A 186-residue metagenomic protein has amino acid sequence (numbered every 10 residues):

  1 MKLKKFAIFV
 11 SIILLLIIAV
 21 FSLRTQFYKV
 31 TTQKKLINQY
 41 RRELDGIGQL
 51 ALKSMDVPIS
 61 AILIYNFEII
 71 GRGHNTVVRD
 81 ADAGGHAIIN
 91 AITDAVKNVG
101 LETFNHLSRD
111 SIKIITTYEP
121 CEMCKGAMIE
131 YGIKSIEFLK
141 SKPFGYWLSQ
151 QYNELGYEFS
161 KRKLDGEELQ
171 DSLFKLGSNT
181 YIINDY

Functional and structural regions predicted by a protein language model:
K2-A51, D110, P120, G126-Y186: Zinc-dependent deaminase
Y40, L44, A87, A91-N98: Stable alpha-helical structural segments in soluble proteins, enriched in small hydrophobic residues
K53-V57: A short helix-loop-beta-strand connector motif used in the catalytic cores of GNAT acetyltransferases and, in some
P58-F67: Short beta-strand scaffold segments in enzyme catalytic cores
I62, K113-I115, S135-E137: A structural signal for isolated positions on well-ordered beta-strands in alpha/beta enzyme cores
I70-V77: Short beta->alpha transition motifs characteristic of CBS
V77-N90: A short, polar/charged loop-to-alpha-helix boundary motif
A91-Y118: Mobile, glycine- and charge-enriched loop segments and immediately flanking short secondary-structure elements within
